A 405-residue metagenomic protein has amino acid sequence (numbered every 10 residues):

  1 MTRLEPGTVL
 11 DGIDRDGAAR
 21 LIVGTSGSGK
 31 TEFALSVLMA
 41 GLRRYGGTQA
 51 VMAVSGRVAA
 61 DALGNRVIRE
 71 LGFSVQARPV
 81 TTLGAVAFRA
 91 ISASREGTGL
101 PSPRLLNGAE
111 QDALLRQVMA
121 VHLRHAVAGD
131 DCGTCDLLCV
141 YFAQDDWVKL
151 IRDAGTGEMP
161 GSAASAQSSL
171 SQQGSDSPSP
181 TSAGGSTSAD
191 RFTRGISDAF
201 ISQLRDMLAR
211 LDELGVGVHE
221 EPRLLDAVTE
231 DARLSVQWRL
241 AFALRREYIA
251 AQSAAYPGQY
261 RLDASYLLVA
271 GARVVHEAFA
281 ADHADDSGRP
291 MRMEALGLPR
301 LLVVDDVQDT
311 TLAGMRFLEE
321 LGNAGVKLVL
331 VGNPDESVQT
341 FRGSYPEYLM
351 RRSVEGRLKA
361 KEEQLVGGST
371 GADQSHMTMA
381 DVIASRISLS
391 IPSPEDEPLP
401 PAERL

Functional and structural regions predicted by a protein language model:
M1-S26, F33, Y141-V303, A384-S388 (+1 more regions): Accessory N-terminal region flanking or inserted into the helicase ATPase core in nucleic-acid motor proteins
T31-M39, M315: Motif I (Walker A/P-loop) of helicase-class P-loop NTPases
V37, A62-V67, V86-A90, L114-V118 (+3 more regions): Alpha-helical scaffold elements adjacent to nucleotide-binding pockets in ATP/GTP-utilizing enzyme cores
G47-D206: Conserved P-loop NTPase-based nucleic-acid remodeling module centered on helicase motor cores
V58, V307-T311, D335-E336: Catalytic acidic motif of RecA-like/P-loop NTPases
R300-T311, V329: SF2 helicase catalytic motif II
M315-L405: Conserved RecA-like helicase ATPase core segment that couples NTP binding/hydrolysis to strand translocation
